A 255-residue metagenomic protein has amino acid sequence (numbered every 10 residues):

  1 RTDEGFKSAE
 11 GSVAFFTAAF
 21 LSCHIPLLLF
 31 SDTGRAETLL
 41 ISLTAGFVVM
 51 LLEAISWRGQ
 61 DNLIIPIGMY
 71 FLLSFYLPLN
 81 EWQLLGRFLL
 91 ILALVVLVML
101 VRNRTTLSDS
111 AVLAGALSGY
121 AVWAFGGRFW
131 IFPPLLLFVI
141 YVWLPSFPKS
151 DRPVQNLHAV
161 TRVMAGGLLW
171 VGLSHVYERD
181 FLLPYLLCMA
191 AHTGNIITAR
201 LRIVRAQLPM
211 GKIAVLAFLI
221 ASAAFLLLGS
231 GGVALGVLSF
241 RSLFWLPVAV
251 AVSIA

Functional and structural regions predicted by a protein language model:
R1-S22, A36-Y76, L84-A255: Interhelical loop and helix-boundary elements at the membrane-water interface of polytopic inner-membrane proteins
L27: Phosphate/pyrophosphate-binding betaalpha-module
F30-S31, G126: Short helix-capping/hinge motifs at transmembrane helix termini and TM-loop junctions
